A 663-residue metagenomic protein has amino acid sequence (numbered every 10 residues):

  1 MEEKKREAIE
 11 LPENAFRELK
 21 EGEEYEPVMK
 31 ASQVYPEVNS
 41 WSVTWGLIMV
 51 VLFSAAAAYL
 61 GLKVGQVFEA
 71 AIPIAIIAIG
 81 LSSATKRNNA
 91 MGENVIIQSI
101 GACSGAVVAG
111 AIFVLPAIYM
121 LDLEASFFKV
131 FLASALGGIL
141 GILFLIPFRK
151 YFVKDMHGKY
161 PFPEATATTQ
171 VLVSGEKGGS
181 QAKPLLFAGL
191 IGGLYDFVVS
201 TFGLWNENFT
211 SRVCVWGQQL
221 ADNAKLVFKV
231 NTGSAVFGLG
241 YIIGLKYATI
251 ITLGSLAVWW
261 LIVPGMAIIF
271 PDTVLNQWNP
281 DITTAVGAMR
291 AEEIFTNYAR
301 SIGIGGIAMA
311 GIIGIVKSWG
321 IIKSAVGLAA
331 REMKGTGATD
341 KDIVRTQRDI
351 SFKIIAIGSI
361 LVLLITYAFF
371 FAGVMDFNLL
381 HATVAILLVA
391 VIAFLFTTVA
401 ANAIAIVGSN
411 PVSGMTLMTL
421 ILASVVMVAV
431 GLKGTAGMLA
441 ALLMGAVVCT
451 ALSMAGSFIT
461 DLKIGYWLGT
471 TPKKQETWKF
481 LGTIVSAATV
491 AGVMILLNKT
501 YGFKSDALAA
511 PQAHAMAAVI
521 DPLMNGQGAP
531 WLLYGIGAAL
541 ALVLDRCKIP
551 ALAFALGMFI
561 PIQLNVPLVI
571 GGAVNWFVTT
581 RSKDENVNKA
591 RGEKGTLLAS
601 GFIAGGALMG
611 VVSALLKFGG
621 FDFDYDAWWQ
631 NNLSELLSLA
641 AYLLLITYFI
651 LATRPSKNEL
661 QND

Functional and structural regions predicted by a protein language model:
M1-D663: Alpha-helical multipass membrane-protein architecture
